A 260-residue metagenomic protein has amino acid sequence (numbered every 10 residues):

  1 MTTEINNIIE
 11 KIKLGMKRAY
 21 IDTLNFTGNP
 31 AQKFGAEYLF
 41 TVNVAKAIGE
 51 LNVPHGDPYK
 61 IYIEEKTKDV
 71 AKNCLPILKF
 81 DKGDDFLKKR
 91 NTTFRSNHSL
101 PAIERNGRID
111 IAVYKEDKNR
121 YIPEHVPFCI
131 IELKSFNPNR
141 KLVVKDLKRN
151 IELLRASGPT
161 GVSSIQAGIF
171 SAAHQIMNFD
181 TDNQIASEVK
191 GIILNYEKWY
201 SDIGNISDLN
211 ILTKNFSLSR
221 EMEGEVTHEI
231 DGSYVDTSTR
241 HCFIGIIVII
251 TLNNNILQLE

Functional and structural regions predicted by a protein language model:
M1-G49: Charged, often low-complexity linker/regulatory segments
T3, I8-G15, A19, T23 (+1 more regions): C-terminal tail/extension regions appended to the core domain(s) of diverse proteins
R18, D22, D69, K115 (+1 more regions): Feature marks short, surface-exposed loop/turn motifs that line or immediately flank catalytic pockets and channel
F26-K33, H98-L100, E132-N139: Surface-exposed cleft-lining segments at the edges of enzyme active sites
P58-I122: Active-site metal-binding core of divalent-cation-utilizing nuclease and nuclease-like domains
I111-V113, P127-F136: Conserved catalytic cores of phosphodiester-cleaving nucleases, focusing on short active-site segments
E124-V126, K141-K145, D180-N183: A short secondary-structure junction signal
F136-S157: Mg2+/Mn2+-dependent nuclease catalytic core
